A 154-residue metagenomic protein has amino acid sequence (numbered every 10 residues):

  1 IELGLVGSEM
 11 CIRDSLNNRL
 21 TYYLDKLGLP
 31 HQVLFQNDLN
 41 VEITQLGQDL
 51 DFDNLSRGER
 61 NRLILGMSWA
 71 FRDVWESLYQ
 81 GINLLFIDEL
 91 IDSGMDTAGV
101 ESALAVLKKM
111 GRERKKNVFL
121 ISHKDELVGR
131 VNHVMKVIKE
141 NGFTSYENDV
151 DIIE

Functional and structural regions predicted by a protein language model:
I1-G7, C11-I12: Single conserved hydrophobic/aromatic residue that forms the stacking wall/gate of nucleotide- or nucleobase-binding
S15-E42, S77, I82, S93: ABC-family P-loop ATPase nucleotide-binding domains
K26, L34, L55-R57, W75-Q80 (+2 more regions): Conserved catalytic network of the ASCE P-loop NTPase/AAA+ motor domain
P30-R60: ABC-fold ATPase nucleotide-binding domain signature/coupling loops
R57-F86: GG-anchored amphipathic helix commonly corresponding to the ABC/SMC/Rad50 NBD signature/C-loop
D88-L90: Walker B catalytic acidic pair
D92-S93, E126: Residues immediately C-terminal
A98-E154: C-terminal lobe/lid and adjacent interdomain/linker elements of RecA-like ASCE P-loop ATPase modules
